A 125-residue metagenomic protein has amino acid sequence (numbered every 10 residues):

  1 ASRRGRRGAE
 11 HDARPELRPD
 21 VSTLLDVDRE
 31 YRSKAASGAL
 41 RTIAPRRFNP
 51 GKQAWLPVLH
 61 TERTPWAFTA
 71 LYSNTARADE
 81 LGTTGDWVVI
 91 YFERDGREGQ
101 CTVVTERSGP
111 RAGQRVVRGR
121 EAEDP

Functional and structural regions predicted by a protein language model:
A1-R7: Helix-hairpin-helix
G8-P125: Structure-specific DNA junction-binding interface
